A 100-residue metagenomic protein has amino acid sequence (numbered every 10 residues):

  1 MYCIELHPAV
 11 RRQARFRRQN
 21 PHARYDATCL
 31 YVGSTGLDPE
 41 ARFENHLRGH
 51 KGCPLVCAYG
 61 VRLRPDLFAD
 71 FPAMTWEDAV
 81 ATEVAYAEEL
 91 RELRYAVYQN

Functional and structural regions predicted by a protein language model:
M1-E44, D70, M74-V84: GIY-YIG nuclease catalytic motif and its immediate N-terminal context
L37-E40, E44-N100: Aromatic/basic micro-patches that form nucleic-acid/chromatin recognition or nuclease catalytic surfaces
